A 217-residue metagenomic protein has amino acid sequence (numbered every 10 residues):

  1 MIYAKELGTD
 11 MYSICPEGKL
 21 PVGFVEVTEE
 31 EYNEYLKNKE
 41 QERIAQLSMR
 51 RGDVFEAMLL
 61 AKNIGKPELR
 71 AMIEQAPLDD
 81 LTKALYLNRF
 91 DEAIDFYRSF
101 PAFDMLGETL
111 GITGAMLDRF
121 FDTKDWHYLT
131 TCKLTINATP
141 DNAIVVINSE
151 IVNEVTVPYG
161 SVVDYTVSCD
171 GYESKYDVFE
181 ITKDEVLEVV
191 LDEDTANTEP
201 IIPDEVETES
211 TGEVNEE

Functional and structural regions predicted by a protein language model:
M1, K133, N142-I144, V162-D164: Exposed beta-strand and adjacent loop surfaces of beta-rich binding modules that mediate intermolecular recognition
K5-E6, C15-I136, E173, E180-E217: Viral virion structural and adsorption modules
T130, P140-E150: Short, ordered, surface-exposed loop/turn motifs in non-cytosolic proteins
N137-A143, G160, Y172: Short proline/glycine-enriched turn/loop motifs at strand-loop junctions of beta-rich domains
I147-Y159, Y176-D177, I181-K183: Short, solvent-exposed S/T- and G/P-enriched segments that are highly enriched in secreted/extracellular and lumenal
S161-Y165, E185-L187: Exposed beta-strand face motif in extracellular beta-rich ectodomains
V167-D177: A short, solvent-exposed loop/turn motif at the edges and junctions of modular extracellular/periplasmic domains
